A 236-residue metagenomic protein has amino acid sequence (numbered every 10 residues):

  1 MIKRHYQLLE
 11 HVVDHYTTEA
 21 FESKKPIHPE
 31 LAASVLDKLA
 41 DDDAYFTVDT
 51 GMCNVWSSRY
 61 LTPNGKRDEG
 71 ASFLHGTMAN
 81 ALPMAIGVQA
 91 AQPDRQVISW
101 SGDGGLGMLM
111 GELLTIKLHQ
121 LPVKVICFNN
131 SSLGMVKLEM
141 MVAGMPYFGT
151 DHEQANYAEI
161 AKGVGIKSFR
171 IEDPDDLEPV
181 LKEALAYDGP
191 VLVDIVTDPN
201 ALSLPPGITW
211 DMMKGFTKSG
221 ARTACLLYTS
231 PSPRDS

Functional and structural regions predicted by a protein language model:
H5-P83, V88: Active-site diphosphate/adenylate-binding microenvironment
L36, V48, G87, D103 (+5 more regions): Hydrophobic, well-ordered secondary-structure elements that form the walls of internal hydrophobic environments
T50-M52, N129-S132, V196-A201: Glycine-rich beta-alpha junction loops
V55-L133: Thiamine diphosphate
L113-L114, V136-V142: Active-site-proximal loop->helix
M140-E183: Conserved thiamine diphosphate
Y228-D235: Conserved small/polar residues in nucleotide/adenosyl-binding loops
